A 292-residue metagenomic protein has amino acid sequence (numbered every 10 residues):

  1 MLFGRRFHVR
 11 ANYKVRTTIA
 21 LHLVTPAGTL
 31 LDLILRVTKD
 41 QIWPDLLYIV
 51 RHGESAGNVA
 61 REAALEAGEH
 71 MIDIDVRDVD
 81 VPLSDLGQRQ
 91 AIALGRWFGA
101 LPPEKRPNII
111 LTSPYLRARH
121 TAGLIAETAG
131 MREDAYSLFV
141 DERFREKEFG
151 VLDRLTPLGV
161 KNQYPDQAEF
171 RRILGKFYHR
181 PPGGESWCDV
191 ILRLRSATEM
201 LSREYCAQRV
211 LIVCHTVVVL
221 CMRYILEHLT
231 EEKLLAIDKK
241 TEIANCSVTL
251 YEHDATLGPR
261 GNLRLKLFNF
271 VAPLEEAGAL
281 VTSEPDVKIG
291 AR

Functional and structural regions predicted by a protein language model:
M1-D45, G258, E276-R292: Eukaryotic N-terminal low-complexity, Ser/Thr- and Lys/Arg-rich leader segments that predominantly function as
G4, A27, D32-Y48, A56-G57 (+6 more regions): Phosphate-coordination/substrate-recognition cap region in phosphate-metabolizing enzymes
H52, G87, H215: Short, conserved phosphate/pyrophosphate- and ester-handling motifs at nucleotide-, phospho-/glycolipid
E62-D78: A solvent-exposed, charged loop/short amphipathic helix patch at secondary-structure junctions
I74-P82, A168-C188: Short glycine/proline- and acidic residue-enriched helix-loop micro-motifs that form flexible lids or anion-recognition
T112-S113, L192, V213-C214: Short beta-strand scaffold positions
R119, R195-R260: Active-site-adjacent alpha-helix immediately C-terminal to a catalytic or transition-state-stabilizing loop
L265-A277: Short, solvent-exposed aromatic-acidic interface loops
